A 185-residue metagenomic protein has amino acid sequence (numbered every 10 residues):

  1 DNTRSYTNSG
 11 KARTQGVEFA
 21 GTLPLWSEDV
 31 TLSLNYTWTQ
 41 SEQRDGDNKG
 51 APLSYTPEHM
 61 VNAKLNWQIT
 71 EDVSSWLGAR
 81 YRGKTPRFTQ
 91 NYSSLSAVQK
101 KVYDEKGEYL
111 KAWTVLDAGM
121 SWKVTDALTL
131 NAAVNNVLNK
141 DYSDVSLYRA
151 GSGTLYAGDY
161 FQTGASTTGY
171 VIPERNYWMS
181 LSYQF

Functional and structural regions predicted by a protein language model:
D1-T7, A97-V102, A150-T163: Surface-exposed loop/turn segments flanking beta-strands in extracellular/periplasmic regions
T3-N91, S180, Q184: Gram-negative outer-membrane beta-barrel transporters
T7-T14, G50-E58, V98-V102, K106-A112 (+1 more regions): Replace "Gram-negative outer membrane beta-barrel proteins" with "bacterial and organellar outer membrane beta-barrel
G10, W26, S54, L116 (+3 more regions): Generic, ordered loop/turn and secondary-structure boundary motif
T14-G16, D72, W113-D117, A127-T129: Active-site lining segments that contact anionic ligands and/or coordinate catalytic metals
R44-D45, A51-P52, S94, Q99-K100 (+5 more regions): Short leucine-rich amphipathic alpha-helices used at interfaces
G83-F88, S93, S121-F185: C-terminal beta-signal and adjacent terminal beta-strands/loops of Gram-negative outer-membrane beta-barrel proteins
